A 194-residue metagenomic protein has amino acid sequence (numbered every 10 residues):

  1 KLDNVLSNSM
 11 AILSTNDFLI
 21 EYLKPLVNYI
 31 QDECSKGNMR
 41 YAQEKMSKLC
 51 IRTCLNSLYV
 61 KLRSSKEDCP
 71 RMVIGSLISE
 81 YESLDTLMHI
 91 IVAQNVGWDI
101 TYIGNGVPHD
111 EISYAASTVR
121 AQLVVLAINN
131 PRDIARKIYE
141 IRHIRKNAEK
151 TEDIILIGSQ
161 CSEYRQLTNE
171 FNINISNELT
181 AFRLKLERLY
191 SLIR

Functional and structural regions predicted by a protein language model:
K1-R63: Long amphipathic alpha-helical segments
G37-R40, M46-R194: C-terminal regulatory/effector modules of DNA-binding transcriptional regulators
